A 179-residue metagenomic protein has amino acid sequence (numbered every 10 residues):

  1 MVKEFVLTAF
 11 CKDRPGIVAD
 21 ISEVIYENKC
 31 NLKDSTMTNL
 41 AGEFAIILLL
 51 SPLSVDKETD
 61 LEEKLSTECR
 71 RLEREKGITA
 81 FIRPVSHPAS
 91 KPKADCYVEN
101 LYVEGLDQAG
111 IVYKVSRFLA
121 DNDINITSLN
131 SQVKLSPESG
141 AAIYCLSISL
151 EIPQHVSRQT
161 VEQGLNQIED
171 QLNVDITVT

Functional and structural regions predicted by a protein language model:
M1-T179: Regulatory modules associated with amino-acid/nitrogen control
